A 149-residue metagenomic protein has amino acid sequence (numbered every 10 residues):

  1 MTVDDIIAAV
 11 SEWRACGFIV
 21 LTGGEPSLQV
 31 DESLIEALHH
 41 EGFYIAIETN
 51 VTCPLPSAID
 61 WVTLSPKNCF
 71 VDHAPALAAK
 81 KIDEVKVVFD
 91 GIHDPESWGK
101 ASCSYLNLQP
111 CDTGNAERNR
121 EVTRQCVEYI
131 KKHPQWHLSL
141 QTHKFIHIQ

Functional and structural regions predicted by a protein language model:
M1-D60: Conserved Radical SAM active-site core
I6-A9, L34-I35, P75, D94-W98 (+1 more regions): A general structural detector for well-ordered alpha-helical segments in enzyme core domains, enriched
F18-V20, Y44-A46, W61-T63, I82-K86 (+2 more regions): Structural preference for beta-strand elements that scaffold enzyme active sites
E48-L55, P66-F70, F89-H93: Short, polar loop motifs at secondary-structure junctions
C53-D60, H73-K80, P95-S102: Short loop/helix-cap segments at secondary-structure boundaries that form the rim of catalytic
L64, P75-D83, D90: A short alpha/beta connector and helix-capping loop motif
S65-K67, V88-F89, D112, T142: Residues at the C-termini of beta-strands that transition into short coil/loop
H93-Q149: Auxiliary Fe-S-binding modules of radical SAM enzymes
